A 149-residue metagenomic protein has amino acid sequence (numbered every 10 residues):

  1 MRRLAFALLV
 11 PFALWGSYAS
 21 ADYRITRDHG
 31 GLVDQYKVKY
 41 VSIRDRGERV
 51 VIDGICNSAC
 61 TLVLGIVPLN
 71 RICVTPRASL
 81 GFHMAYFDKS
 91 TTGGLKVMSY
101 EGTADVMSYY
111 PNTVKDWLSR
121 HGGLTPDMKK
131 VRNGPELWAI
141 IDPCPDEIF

Functional and structural regions predicted by a protein language model:
M1-F6: Bacterial N-terminal signal peptides that target proteins for export
A7-L14: Bacterial N-terminal signal peptides
L14-D22: Sec/Tat signal peptide C-region and signal peptidase I cleavage site
D22-A78, M84-D88: Cleft-lining beta-strand/loop regions that shape enzyme active-site pockets
Y23-I25, D34, V38-V51, T91-F149: Charged, glycine-interspersed solvent-exposed loop segments at helix/strand-loop junctions that cap or gate access
S79-M84, E101-D105: Short, basic, helix/turn surface patches
